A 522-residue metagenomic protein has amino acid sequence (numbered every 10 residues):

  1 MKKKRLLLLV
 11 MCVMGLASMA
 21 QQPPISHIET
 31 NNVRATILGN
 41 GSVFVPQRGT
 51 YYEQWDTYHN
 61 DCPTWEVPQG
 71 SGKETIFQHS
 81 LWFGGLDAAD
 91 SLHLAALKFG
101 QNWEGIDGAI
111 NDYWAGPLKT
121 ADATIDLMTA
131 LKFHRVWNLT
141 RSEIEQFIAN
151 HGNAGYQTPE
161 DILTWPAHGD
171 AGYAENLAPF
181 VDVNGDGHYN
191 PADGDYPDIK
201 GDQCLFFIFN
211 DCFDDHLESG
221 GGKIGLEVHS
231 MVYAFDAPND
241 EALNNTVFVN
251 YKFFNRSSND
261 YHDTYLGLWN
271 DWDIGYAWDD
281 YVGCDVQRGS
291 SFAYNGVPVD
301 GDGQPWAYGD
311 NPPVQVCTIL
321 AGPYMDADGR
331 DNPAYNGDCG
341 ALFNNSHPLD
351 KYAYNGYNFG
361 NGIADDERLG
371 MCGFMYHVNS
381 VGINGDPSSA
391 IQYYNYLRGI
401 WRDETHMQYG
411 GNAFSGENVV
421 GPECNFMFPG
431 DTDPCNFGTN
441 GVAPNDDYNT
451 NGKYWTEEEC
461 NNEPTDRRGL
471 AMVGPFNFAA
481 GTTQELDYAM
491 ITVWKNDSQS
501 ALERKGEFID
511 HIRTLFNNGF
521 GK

Functional and structural regions predicted by a protein language model:
M1-P24: Bacterial Sec-dependent N-terminal signal peptides
Q21-K522: A long-range scaffold signal marking pre-active-site subdomains of enzyme folds
